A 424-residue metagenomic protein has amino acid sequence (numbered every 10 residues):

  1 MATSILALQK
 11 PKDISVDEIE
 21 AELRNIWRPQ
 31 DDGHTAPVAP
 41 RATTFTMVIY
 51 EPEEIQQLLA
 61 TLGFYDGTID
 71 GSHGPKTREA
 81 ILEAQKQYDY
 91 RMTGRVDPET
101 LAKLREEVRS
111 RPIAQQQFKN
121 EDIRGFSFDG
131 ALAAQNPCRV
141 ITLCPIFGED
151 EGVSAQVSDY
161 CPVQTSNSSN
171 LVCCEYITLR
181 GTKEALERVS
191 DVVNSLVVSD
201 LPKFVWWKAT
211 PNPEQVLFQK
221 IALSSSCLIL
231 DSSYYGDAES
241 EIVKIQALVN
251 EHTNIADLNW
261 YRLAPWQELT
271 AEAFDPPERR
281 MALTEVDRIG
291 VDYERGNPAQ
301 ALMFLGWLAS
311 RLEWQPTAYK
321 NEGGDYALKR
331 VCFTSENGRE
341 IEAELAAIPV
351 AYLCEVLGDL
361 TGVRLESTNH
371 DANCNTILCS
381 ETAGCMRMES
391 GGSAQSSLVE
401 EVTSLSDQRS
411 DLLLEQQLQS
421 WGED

Functional and structural regions predicted by a protein language model:
M1-A2, L6-I26, D31-H34, R41 (+5 more regions): C-terminal structured domains
A2-I113: Cell-envelope/ECM-targeting effectors and their regulatory/trafficking segments
T44-V48, N120-R124, G130: Helix-boundary and N-terminal cytosolic regulatory elements
E54-A60, S127-A134, E268-E272, L302-S310: Short, hydrophobic/amphipathic alpha-helical patches that form generic packing surfaces within helical domains
G63-Y65, V198-K203, E285-D287: Short, surface-exposed connector motifs at secondary-structure boundaries
E106-S127: Intrinsically disordered, low-complexity acidic Ser/Thr-rich regulatory segments
G130-R280, H370, I377-D424: Extended, well-ordered protein cores
W260-C332: ATP/pyrophosphate-binding catalytic subdomain of soluble kinases
